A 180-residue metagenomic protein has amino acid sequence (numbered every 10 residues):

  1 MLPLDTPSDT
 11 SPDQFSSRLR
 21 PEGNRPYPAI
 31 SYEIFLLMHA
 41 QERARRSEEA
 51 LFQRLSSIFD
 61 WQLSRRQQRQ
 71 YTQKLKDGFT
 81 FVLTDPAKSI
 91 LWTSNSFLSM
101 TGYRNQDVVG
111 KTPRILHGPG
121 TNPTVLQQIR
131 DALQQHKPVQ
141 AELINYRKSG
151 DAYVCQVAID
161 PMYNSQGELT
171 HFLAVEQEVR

Functional and structural regions predicted by a protein language model:
M1-D85, L169-R180: PAS-family sensory modules
D77-F79, L133-E142, C155: PAS/PAS-like sensory domains
I90-L91: Conserved hydrophobic beta-strand signature of PAS-family and PAS-like sensory domains
F97-V108: PAS/PAS-like sensory domain cap-loop motif
K111-G120: PAS-family sensory/regulatory domains
P119-D131: PAS/Per-ARNT-Sim sensory domains
I144-G150, Y163-N164: PAS-family sensory domains
Y146, V157-D160, V175: PAS-family sensory domains
